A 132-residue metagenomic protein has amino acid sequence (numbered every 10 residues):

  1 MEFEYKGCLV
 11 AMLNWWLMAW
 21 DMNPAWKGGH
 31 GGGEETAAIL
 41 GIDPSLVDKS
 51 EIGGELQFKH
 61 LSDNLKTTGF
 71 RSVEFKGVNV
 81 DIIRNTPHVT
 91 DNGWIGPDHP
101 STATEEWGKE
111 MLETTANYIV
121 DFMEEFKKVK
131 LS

Functional and structural regions predicted by a protein language model:
M1-S132: Extended, histidine- and acidic-residue-enriched regions that form the cofactor-binding/catalytic faces
